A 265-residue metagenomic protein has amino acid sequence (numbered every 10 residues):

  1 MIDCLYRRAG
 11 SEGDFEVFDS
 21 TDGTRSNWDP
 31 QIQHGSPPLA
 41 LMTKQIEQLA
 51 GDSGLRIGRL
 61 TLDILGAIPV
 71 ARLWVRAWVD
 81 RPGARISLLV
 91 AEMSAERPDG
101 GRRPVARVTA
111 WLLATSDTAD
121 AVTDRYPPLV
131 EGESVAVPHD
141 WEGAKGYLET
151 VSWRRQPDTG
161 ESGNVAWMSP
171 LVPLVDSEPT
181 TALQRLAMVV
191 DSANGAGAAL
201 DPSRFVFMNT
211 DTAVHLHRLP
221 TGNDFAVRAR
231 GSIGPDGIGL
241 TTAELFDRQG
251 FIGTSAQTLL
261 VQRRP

Functional and structural regions predicted by a protein language model:
M1-P265: Terminal targeting signals and extreme-terminal segments of soluble enzymes
